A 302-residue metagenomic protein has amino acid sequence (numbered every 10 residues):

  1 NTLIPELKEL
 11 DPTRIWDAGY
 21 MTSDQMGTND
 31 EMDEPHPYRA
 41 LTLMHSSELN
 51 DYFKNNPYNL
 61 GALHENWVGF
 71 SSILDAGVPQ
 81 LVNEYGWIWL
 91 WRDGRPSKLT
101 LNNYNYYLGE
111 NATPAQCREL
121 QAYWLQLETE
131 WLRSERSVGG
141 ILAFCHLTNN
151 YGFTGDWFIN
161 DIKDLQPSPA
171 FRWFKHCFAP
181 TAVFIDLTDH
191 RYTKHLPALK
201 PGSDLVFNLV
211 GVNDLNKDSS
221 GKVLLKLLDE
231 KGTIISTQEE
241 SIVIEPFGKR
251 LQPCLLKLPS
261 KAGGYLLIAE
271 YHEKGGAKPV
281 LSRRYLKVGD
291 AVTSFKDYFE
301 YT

Functional and structural regions predicted by a protein language model:
N1-N160: Substrate-binding/catalytic cleft of secreted carbohydrate-active enzymes, primarily glycoside hydrolases
I88, S97-T302: Carbohydrate-binding surfaces of carbohydrate-active enzymes
